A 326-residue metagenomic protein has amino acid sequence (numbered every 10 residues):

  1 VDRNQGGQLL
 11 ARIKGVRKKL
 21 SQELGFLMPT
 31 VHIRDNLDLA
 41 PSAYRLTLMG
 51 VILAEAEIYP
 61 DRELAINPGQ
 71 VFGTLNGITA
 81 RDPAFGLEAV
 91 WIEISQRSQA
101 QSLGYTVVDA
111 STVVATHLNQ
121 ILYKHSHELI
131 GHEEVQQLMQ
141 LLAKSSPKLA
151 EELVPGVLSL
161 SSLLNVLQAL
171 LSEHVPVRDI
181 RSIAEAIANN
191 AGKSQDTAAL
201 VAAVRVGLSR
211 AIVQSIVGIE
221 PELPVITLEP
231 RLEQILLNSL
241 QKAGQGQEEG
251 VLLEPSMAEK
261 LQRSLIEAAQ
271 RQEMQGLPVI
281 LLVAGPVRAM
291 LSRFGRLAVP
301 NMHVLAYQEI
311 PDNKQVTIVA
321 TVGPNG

Functional and structural regions predicted by a protein language model:
V1-G326: Membrane-embedded alpha-helical signal segments
